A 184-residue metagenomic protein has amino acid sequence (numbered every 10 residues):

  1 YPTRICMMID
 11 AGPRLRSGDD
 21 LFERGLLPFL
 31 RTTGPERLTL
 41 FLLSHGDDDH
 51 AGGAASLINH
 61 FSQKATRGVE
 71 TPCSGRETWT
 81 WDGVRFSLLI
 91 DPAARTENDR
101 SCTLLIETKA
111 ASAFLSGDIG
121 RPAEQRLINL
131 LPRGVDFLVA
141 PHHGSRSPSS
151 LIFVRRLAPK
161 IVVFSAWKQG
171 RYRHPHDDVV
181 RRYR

Functional and structural regions predicted by a protein language model:
Y1-R184: Non-globular, low-confidence helical/coil segments that flank catalytic cores
